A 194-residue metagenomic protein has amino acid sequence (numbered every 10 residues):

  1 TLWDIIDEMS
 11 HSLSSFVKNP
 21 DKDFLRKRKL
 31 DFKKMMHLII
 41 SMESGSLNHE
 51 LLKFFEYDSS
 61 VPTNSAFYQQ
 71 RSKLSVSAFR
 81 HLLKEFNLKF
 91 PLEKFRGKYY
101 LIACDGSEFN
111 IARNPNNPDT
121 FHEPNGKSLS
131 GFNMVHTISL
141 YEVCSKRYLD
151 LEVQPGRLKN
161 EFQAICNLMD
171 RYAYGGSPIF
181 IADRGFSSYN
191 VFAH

Functional and structural regions predicted by a protein language model:
T1-H194: Conserved, well-structured functional cores that handle cations and Mg-NTP chemistry
